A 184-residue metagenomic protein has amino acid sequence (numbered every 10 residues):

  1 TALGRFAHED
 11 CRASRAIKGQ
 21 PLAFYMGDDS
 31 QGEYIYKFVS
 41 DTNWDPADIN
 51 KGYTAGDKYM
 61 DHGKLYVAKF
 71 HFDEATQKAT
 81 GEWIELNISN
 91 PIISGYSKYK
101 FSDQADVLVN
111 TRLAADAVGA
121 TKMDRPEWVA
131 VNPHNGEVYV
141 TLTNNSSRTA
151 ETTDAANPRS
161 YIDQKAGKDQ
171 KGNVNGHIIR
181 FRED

Functional and structural regions predicted by a protein language model:
T1-D184: Conserved small-residue
